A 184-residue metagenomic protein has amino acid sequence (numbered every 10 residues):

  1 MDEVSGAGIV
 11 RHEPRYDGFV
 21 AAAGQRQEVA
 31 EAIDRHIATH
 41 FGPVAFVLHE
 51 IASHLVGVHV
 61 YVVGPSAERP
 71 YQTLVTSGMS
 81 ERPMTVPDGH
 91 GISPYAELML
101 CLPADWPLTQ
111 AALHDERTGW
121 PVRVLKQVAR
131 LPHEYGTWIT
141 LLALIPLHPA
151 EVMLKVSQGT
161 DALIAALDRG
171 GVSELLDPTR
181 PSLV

Functional and structural regions predicted by a protein language model:
M1-P70, M79-T85, G89-S93, M99-V184: Acidic, proline/glycine-rich low-complexity IDRs
L74-V75: Short amphipathic beta-strand/extended segments with alternating polar/hydrophobic composition
